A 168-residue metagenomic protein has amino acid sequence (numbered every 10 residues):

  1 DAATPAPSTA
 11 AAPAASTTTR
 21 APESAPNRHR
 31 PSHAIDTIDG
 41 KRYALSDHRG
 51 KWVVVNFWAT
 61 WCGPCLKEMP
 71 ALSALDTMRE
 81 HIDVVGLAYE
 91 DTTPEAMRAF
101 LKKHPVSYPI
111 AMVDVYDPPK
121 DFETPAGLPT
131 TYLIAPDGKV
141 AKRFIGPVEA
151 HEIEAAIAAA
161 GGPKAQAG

Functional and structural regions predicted by a protein language model:
P5-L45: N-terminal "domain-start" segment that seeds a small globular fold
R30-P31, V53, L128-P129: Short loop/turn microsegments at loop-to-beta-strand junctions
Y43-L66: Short active-site neighborhood of thiol/selenol oxidoreductases, capturing the structured segment around
G50, A99-S107, M112-A159: Thiol/disulfide oxidoreductase modules built on the thioredoxin-like
L66-H104, D114-D121: Structural microenvironment flanking redox-active thiols in thiol-disulfide oxidoreductases
K164-G168: Short, solvent-exposed mixed-charge patches
